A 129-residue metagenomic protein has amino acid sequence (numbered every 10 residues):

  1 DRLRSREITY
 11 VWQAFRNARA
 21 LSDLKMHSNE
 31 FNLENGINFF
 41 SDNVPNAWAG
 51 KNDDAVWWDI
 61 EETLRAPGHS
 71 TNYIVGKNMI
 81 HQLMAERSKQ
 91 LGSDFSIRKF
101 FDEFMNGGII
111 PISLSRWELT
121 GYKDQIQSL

Functional and structural regions predicted by a protein language model:
D1-L129: N-terminal maturation segment of proteins
